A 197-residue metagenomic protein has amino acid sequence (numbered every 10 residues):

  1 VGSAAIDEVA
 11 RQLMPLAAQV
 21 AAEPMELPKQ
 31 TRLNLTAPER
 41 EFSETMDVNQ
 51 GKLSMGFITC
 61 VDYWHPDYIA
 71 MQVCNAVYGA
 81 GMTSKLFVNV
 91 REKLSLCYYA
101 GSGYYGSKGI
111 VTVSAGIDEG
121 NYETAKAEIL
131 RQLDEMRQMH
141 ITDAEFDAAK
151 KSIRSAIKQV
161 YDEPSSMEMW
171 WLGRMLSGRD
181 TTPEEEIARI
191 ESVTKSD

Functional and structural regions predicted by a protein language model:
V1-E26, S43, V61-D62, A70 (+1 more regions): Charge-rich, well-structured scaffold segments of protease-associated domains
P24-T83, L94: His/Glu-based metal-binding/catalytic segments typifying zinc-dependent metallopeptidases
N89: Ligand/cofactor pocket segment of small-molecule handling proteins
